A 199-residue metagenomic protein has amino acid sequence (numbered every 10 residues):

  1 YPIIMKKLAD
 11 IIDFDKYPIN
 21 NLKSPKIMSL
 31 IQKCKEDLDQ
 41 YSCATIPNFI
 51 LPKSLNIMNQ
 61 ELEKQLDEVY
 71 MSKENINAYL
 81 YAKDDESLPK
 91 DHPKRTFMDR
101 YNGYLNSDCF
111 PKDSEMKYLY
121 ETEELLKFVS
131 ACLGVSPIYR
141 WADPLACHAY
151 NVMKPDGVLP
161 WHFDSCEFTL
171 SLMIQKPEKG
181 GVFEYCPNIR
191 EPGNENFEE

Functional and structural regions predicted by a protein language model:
Y1-Q40: Fe(II)/2-oxoglutarate
C34, S42, I57-N59: A structural signal for short hydrophobic/aromatic patches embedded in well-ordered alpha helices
D39-S42, F110-K112: Short glycine-enriched loop/turn motifs at secondary-structure junctions
A44-I50: Short amphipathic
I50-K53, I57-V69, S87-D143: Signature of the catalytic double-stranded beta-helix
K64-D85, C186: Short, solvent-exposed beta-strand-terminating loops
C109-K117, E124-E199: Catalytic core of non-heme Fe(II) oxygenases with the double-stranded beta-helix
